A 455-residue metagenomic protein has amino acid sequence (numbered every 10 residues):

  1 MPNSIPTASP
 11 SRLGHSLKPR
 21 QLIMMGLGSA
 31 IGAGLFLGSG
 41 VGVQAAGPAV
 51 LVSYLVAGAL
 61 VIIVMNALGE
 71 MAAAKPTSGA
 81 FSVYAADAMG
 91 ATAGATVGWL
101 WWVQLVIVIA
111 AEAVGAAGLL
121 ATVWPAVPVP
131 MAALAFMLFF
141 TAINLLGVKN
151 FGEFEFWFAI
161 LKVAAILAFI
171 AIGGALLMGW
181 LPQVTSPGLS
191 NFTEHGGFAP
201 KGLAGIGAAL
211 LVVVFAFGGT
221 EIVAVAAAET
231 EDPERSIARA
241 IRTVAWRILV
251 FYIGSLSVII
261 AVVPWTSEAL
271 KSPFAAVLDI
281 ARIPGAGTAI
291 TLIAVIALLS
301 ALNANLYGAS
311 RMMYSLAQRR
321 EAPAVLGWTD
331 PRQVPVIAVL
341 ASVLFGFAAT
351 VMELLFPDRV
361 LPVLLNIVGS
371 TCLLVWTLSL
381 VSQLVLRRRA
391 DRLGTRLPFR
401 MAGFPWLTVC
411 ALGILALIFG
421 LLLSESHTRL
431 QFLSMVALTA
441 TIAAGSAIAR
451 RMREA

Functional and structural regions predicted by a protein language model:
M1-G38, Q44-A49, I62-N66, S78 (+5 more regions): Membrane-interface "cap" regions at the ends of multi-pass membrane proteins
N3-L13, V50-L51, L55, P128 (+1 more regions): Helix-loop-helix junctions that connect adjacent transmembrane segments in multi-pass membrane transporters
G14, L37-A132, F136, V244-I253 (+1 more regions): Extracellular loop-to-transmembrane helix junctions
T77, L100-V114, F217-T230, G287-A324 (+3 more regions): Membrane-helix boundary/coupling elements in multi-pass transport proteins
V83-Y84, G90, T122, A209 (+2 more regions): TM-loop-TM module centered on a large, flexible mid-protein loop between adjacent transmembrane helices in multi-pass
A117, P130-P187, I241-A245, L365-L378 (+2 more regions): Membrane-interface loop-to-helix entry segments
F154-F158, V325-V336, L373-E425: C-terminal membrane-solvent junction of multi-pass transporters and transport-like membrane proteins
L177, V363, I367-C372, L384 (+1 more regions): A generic transmembrane alpha-helix motif of multi-pass inner-membrane proteins
